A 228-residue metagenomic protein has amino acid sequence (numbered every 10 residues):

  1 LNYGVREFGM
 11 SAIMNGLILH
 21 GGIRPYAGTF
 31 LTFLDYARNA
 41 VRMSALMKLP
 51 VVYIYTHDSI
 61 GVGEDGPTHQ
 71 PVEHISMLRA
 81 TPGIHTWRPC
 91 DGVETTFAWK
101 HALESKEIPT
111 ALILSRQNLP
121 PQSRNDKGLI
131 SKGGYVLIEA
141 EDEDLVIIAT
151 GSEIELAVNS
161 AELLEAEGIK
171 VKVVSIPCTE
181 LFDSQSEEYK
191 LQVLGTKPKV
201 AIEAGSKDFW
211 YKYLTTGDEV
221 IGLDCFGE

Functional and structural regions predicted by a protein language model:
L1-I113, N118: Thiamine diphosphate
G61-T68, T95, E104-E228: Thiamine diphosphate
